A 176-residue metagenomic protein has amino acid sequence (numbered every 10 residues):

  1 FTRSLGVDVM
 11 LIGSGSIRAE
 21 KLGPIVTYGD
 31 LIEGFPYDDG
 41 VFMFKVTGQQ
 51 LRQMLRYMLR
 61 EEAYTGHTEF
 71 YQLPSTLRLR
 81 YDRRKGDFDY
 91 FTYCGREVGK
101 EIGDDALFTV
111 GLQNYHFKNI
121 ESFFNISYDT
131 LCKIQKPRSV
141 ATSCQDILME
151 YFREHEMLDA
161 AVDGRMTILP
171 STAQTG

Functional and structural regions predicted by a protein language model:
T2-G176: Catalytic centers of hydrolytic enzymes
